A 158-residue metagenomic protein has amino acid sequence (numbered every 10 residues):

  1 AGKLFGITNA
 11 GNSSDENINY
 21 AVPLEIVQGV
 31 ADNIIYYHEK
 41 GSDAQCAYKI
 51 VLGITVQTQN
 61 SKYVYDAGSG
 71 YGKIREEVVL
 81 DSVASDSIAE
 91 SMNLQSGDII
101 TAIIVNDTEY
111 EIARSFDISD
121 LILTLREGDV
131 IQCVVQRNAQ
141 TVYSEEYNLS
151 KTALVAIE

Functional and structural regions predicted by a protein language model:
A1-F5, A89-D117: Conserved PDZ fold ligand-binding element
K3, E16, Y48-L52, I74-E76 (+3 more regions): Envelope-exposed proteins and targeting segments
L4-G72: C-terminal cap/linker of serine protease catalytic domains
G11, N106-D107, N148-L149: A generic structural motif
I35-Y48, M92, T101-A102, F116-E158: PDZ-domain C-terminal substructure recognizer with occasional recognition of PDZ-binding tails
S42, D66-I74, I104-S119: Surface-exposed intrinsically disordered loops and tails
T55-N60, D81-S87, T124, S150: A structural micro-motif recognizing beta-strand termini and the immediately following turn/loop segments
S61-K73, A84-I99, I118: PDZ/PDZ-like domain micro-motif
